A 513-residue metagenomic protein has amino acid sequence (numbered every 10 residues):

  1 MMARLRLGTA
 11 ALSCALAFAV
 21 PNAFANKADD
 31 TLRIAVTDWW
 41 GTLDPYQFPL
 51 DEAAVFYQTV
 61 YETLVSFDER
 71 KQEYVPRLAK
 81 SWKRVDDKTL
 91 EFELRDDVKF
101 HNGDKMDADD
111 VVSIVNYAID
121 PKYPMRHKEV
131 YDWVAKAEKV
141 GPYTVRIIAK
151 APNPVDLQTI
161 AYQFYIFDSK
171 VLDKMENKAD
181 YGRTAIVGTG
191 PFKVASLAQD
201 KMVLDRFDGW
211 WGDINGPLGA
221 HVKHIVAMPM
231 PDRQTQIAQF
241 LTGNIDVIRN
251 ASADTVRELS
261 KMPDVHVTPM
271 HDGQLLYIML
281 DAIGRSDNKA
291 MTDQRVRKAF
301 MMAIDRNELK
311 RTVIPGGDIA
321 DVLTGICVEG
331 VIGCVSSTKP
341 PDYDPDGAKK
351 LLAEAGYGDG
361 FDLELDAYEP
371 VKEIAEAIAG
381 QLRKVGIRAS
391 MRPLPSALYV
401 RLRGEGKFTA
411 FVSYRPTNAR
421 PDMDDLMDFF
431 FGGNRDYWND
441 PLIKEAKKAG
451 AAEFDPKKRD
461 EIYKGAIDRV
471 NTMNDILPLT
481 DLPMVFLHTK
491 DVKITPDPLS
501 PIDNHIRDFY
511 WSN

Functional and structural regions predicted by a protein language model:
R6, K83, E93, K128-L172 (+1 more regions): Surface-exposed binding/hinge segments that line and control ligand-binding clefts or catalytic entry sites
D30, K201-M202, R206, H271-L276 (+3 more regions): Detector for C-terminal structural segments
A35-V85, N116, V187: N-terminal lobe/hinge region of extracytoplasmic solute-binding protein
D38-A54, R77-L78, D104, R126 (+6 more regions): A structural "hinge/loop" feature
D68-E69, E73, A161-A220, H224-V226 (+4 more regions): Gly/Pro-rich hinge or "lid" segments in bacterial periplasmic/extracellular proteins
K80-P124, V140, R146-I148, Q239 (+1 more regions): Aromatic- and charge-enriched surface segment that lines or borders ligand/interaction sites
F192, D287, M302, D318-E354 (+1 more regions): Structural transition elements
W210-E258, R388-S390: Ligand-site clamp/hinge motif
